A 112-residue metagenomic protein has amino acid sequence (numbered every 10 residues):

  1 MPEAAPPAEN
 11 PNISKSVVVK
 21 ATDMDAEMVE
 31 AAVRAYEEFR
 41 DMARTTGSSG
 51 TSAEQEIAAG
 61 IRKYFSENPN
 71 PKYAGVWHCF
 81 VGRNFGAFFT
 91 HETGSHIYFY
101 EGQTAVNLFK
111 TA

Functional and structural regions predicted by a protein language model:
P2-A112: Charged, amphipathic alpha-helical regulatory modules used for macromolecular assembly or allosteric control
